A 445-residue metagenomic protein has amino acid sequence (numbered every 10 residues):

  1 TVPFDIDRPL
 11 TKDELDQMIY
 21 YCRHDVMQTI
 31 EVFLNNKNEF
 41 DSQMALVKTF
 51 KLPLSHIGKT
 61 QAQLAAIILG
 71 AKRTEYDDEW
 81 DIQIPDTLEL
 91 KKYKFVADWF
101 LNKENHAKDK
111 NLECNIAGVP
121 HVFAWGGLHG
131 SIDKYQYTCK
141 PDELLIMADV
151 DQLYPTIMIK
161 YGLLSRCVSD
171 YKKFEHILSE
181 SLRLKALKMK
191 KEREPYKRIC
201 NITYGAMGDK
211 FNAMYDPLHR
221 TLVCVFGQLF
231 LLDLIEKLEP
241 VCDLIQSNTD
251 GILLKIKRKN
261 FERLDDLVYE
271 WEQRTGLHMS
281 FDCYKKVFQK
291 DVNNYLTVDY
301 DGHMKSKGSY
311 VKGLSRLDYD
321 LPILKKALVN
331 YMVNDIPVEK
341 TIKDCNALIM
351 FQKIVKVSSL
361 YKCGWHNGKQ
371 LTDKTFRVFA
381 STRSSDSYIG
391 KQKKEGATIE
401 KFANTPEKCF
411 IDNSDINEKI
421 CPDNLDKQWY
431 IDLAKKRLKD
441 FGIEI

Functional and structural regions predicted by a protein language model:
T1-P3, D7-D151, K237, D243-Y269 (+5 more regions): Conserved "right-hand" nucleotidyltransferase catalytic core of DNA-directed polymerases
D5-T11, N115-N248, K255: Helical catalytic core of nucleic-acid polymerases
Y21-H24, V32, L145-I146, S169-D170 (+9 more regions): Catalytic cores of large soluble enzymes that bind and process phosphate-bearing ligands
Q28, V32, E192-I199, F379 (+1 more regions): Residue-level detector of well-ordered alpha-helical segments, enriched for hydrophobic/aromatic packing positions
N35-N38, I159-L163, G205, D209 (+4 more regions): Short, well-ordered loop/turn and helix-capping segments at boundaries between secondary-structure elements and domains
K110, V119, R193, F261-I445: C-terminal, non-catalytic extensions of nucleic-acid polymerases
